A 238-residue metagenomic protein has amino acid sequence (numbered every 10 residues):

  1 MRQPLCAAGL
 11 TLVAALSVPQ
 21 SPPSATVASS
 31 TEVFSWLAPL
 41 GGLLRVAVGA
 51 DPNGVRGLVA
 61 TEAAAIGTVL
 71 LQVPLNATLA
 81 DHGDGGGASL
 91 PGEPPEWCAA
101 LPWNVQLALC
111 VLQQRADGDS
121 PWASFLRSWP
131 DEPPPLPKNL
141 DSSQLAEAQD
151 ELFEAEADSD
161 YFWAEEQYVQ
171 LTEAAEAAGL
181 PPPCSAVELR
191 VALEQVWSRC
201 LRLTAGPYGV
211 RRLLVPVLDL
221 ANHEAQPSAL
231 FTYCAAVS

Functional and structural regions predicted by a protein language model:
Q3-A15: Cleavable N-terminal signal peptides of Sec/SRP-targeted secreted and luminal proteins
P22-A77, D81-L90, P94-E96, Q113-S238: Long, positively charged leader/targeting segments at protein N-termini
A99-L101, L107: Long eukaryotic intrinsically disordered, low-complexity acidic serine/threonine/proline-rich tail regions that act as
L109-V111: E2/UBC-UEV (E2-variant) core
